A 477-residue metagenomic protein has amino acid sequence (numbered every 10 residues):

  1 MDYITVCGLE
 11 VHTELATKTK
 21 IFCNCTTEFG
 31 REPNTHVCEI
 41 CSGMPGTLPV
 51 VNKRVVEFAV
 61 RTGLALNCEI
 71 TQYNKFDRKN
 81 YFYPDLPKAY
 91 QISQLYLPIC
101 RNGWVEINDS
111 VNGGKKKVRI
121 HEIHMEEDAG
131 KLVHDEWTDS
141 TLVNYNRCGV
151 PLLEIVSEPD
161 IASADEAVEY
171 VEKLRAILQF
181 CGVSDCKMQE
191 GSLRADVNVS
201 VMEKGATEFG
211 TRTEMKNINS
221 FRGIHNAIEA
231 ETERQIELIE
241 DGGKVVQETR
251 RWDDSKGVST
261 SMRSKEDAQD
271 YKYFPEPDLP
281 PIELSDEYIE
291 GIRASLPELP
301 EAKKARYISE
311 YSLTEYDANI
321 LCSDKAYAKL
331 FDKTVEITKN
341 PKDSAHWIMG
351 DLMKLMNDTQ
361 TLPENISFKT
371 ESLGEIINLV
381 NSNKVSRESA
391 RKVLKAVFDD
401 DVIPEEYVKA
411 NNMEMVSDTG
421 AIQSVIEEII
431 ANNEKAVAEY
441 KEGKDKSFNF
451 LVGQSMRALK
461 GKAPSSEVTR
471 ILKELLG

Functional and structural regions predicted by a protein language model:
M1-E298, E315, E336-N340, G350: Basic, nucleic-acid-interacting segments
A16, N198, M202, E233 (+8 more regions): Amphipathic alpha-helical core segments of compact helical bundles
E190-E203, I308-D332, P341-D358, E371-L373 (+1 more regions): Core structural elements
Y288-S295, A302, D332-I337, L373-V385: Extended, non-catalytic structural segments that build the interaction scaffolds of large macromolecular assemblies
I337-T338, S344, L352-S367, E375-V380 (+1 more regions): M16/insulysin-pitrilysin zinc metalloprotease superfamily fold
E364-G374, N378, R387-R457: Strongly charged, low-complexity linkers/loops
K392, S466, R470, E474: DNA-binding alpha-helical recognition surfaces that contact promoter or target DNA
